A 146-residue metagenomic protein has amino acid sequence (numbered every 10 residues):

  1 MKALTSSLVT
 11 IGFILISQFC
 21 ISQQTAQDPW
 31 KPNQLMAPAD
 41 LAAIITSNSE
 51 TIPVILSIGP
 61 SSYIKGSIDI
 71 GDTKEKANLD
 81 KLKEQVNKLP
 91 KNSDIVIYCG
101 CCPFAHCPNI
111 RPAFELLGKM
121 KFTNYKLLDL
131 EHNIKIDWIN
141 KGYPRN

Functional and structural regions predicted by a protein language model:
S6, T10-I64: Flexible, polar/low-complexity N-terminal or interdomain linker segments that lie immediately upstream of folded
A26-P32, I68-D72, G100-F104: Second-shell loop/turn segments in exported
A39-I44, K74-V86: Alpha-helical scaffolding within the catalytic cores of extracellular/periplasmic polymer-degrading hydrolases
I45-S49, K121, G142: Sec/Tat-exported extracytoplasmic proteins
S61, I139-N146: Active-site neighborhoods of enzymes that stabilize oxyanions during catalysis
I64-G71, K88, I95-V96: Mid-length scaffold segments of soluble, non-membrane domains
K83-K135: Catalytic cysteine-centered active loop of the rhodanese-like fold, especially the PTP/DSP P-loop
